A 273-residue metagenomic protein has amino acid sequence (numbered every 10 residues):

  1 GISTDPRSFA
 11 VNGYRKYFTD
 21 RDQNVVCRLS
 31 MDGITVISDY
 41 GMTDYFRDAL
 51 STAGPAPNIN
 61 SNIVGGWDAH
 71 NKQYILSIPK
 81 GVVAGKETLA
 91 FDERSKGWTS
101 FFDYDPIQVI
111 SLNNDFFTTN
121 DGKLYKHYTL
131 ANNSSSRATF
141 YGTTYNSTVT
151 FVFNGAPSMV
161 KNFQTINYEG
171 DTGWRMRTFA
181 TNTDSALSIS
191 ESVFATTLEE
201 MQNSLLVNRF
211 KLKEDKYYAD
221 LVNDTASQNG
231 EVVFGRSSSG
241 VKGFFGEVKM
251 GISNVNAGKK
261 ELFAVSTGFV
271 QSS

Functional and structural regions predicted by a protein language model:
G1-T165, T172, A180-T183: Beta-sheet-dominated scaffold domains
F9, Y128, F179, K211-Y218 (+2 more regions): Small/flexible residues
Y40-T43, R47-L50, S238, K260-E261 (+1 more regions): Flexible assembly/topogenesis modules
H70, R94, T129, S134-S135 (+5 more regions): Intrinsic disorder/low-complexity detector
I75, N182, Y218, T225-A226 (+1 more regions): Amphipathic alpha-helical interaction segments
Y141-T196, G243-S273: Exposed low-complexity, polar/acidic, P/S/T/G-rich flexible segments that act as propeptides, protease-susceptible
L198-K242: Signal that preferentially marks extracellular ectodomain short beta-strand elements of beta-sandwich modules
